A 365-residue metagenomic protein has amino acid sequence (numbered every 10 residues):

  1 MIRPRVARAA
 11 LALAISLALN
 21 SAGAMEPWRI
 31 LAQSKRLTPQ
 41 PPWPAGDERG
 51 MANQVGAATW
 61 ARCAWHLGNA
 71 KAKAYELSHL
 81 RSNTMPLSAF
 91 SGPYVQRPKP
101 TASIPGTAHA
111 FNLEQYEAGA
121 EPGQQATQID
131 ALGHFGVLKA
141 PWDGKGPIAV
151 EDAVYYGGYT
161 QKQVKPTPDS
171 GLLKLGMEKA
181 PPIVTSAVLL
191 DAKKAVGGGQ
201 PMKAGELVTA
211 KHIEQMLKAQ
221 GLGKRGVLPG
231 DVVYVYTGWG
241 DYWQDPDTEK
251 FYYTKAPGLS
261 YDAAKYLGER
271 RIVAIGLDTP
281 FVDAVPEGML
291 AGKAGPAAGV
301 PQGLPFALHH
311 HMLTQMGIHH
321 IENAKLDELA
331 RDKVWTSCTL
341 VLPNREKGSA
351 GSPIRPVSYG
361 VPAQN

Functional and structural regions predicted by a protein language model:
M1-L11: Bacterial N-terminal signal peptides that target proteins for export
R8, G23-A24: Intrinsic-disorder-associated interaction segments
A10-N20: Bacterial N-terminal signal peptides
M25-N365: Active-/binding-site microenvironments in catalytic and ligand-binding cores
